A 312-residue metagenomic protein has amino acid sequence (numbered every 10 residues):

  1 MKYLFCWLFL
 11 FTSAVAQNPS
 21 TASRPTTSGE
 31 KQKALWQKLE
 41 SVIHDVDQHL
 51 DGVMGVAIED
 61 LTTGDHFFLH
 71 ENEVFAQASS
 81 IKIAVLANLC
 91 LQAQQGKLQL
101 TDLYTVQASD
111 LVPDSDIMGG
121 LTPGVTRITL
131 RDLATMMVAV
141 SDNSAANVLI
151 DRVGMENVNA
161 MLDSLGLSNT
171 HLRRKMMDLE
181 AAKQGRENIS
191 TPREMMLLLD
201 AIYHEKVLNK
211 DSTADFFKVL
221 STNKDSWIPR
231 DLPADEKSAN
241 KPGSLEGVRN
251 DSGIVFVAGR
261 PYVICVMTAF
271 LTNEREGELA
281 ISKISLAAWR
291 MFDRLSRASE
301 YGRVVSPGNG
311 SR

Functional and structural regions predicted by a protein language model:
L4-T12: Sec-dependent N-terminal signal peptides
N18-H49, R152-G154, L197-S226, P233 (+2 more regions): Structured C-terminal helix/loop/strand segments within mature extracytoplasmic catalytic/sensor domains
K38-E71: A short, well-structured edge-of-sheet supersecondary motif
V53, T126, N147-H204: Mid-domain, small-residue-enriched loop/turn segments at the edges of structured enzyme/sensor domains
G55-E59, F67-F68, A84, T105 (+2 more regions): Soluble periplasmic/extracytoplasmic beta-strand elements of cell-envelope proteins
L61-T62, L100-M118, V153-G154, V219 (+1 more regions): Acidic helix-start/capping segments at beta-turn-to-alpha-helix junctions
G64, A76-Y104, I264: Active-site SXXK
L111-N147: Conserved catalytic neighborhood of penicillin-recognizing serine enzymes
